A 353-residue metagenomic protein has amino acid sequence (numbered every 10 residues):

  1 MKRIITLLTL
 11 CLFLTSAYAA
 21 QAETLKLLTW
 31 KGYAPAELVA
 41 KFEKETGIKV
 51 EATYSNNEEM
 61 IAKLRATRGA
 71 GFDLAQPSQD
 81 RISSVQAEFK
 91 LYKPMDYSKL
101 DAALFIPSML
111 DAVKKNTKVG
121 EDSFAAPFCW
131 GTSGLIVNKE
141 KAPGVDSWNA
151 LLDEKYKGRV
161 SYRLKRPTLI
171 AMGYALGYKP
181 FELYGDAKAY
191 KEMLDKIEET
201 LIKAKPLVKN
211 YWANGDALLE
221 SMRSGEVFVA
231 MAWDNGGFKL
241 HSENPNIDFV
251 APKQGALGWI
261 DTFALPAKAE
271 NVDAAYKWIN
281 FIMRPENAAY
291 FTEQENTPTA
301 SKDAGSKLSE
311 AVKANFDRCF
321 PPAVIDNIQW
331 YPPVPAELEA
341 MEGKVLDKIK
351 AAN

Functional and structural regions predicted by a protein language model:
L7-S16: Bacterial N-terminal signal peptides
A22-V85: Early extracytoplasmic/lumenal segment of secretory-pathway proteins
G71-P77, Y211, F228-W233, D248-F249: Paired acidic/hydrophobic, glycine-rich loop segments that form the ligand-binding mouth/hinge of periplasmic-binding
Q76-S221: Extracytoplasmic ligand-binding site segments that recognize negatively charged/polar headgroups
R81-S84, V229-N246: A ligand-binding cleft/hinge motif common to bilobed small-molecule-binding domains
L194-A204, E243-A267: Periplasmic-binding protein-like
L257, D261, P266-D326: Mature extracytoplasmic/periplasmic domains
P322-N353: Conserved C-terminal helix/tail region of periplasmic/extracytoplasmic solute-binding proteins
